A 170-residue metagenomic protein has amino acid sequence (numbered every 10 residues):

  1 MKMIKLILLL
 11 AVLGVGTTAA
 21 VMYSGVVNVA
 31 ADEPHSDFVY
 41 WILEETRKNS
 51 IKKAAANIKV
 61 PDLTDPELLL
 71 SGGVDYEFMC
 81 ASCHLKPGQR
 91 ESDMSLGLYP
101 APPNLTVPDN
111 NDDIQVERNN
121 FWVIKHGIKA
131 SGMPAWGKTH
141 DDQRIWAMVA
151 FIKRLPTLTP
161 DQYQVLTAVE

Functional and structural regions predicted by a protein language model:
K2-L70, I114-Q115, G137-F151, V169-E170: Periplasmic c-type cytochrome electron-transfer domains
P66-Q89, N120: Sequence/structural segment immediately N-terminal to covalent heme-attachment motifs in c-type and related
G88-E91, A101: Charged heptad-repeat coiled-coil "stalk" segments of single-pass membrane proteins that scaffold or bridge
S92-G97, Y163: Short cysteine/histidine-rich zinc-coordinating motifs and their immediately flanking basic loops
G97-K153: Extracytoplasmic electron-transfer domains, predominantly the class I c-type cytochrome c fold
P156: Low-complexity, rRNA-contacting terminal tracts
T159-E170: Extracytoplasmic/periplasmic copper-protein system
